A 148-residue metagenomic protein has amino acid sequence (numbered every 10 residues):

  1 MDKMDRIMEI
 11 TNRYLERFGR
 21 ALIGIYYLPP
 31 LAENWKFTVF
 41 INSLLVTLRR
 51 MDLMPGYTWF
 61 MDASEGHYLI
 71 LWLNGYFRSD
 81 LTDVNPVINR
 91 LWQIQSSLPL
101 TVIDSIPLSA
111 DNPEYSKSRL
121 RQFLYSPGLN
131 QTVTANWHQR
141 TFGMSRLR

Functional and structural regions predicted by a protein language model:
M1-F18, E33-T38, S79-R148: Catalytic "initiation/cleavage/transfer" segments centered on a nucleophilic residue and adjacent nucleic-acid-engaging
D5-S64: Signature for HUH/AEP ssDNA processing cores
T58-D80: Histidine-centered divalent-metal-coordination microenvironment in nucleic-acid enzymes
